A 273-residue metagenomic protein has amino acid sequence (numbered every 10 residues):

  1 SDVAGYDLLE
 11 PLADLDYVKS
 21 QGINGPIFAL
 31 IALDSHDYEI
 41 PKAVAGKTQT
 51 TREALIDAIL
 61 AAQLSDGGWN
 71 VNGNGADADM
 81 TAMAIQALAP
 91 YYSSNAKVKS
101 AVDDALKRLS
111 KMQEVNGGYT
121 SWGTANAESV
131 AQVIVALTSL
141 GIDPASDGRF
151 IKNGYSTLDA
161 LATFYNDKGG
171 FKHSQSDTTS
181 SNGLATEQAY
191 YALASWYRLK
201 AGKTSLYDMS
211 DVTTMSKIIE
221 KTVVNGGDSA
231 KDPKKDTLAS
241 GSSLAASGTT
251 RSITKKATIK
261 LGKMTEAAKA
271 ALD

Functional and structural regions predicted by a protein language model:
S1-V3, Y17-T48, R52, D57 (+4 more regions): An alpha-helical repeat/solenoid feature that recognizes helix-turn-helix modules
L8-Y17: Eukaryotic RNA-binding helical-repeat scaffolds
S100, L158, A270-A271: Extracellular cell-wall/glycan-interacting regions and their flexible linkers
K152-S156: Extended intrinsically disordered, low-complexity coil regions enriched in Ser, Thr, Gly, Ala and often Pro
D159-N166: Acidic helix/loop microenvironments that form the catalytic cleft of cell-wall polysaccharide enzymes
A160, D177-A239, A245: Terminal, non-catalytic domain-edge segments
V223-L272: Solvent-exposed, low-complexity, repeat-rich "mucin-like" stalks and linkers
